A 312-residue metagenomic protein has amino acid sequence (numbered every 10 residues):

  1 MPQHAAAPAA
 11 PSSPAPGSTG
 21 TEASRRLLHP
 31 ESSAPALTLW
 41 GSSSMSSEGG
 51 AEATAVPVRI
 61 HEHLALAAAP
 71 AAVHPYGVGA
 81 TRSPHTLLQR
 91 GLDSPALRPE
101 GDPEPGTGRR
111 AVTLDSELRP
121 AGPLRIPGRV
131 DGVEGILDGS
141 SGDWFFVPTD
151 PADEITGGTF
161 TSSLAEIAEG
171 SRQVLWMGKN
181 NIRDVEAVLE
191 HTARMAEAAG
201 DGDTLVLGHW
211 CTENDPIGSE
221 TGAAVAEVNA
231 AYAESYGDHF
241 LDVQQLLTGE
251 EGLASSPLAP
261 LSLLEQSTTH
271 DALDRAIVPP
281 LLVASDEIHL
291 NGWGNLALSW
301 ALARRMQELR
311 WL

Functional and structural regions predicted by a protein language model:
M1-L28: Short, low-complexity N-terminal tether/leader segments at secretion or assembly junctions of large, surface-exposed
A15-G17, C211-S255: Substrate-gating cap/lid alpha-helix
T21-R172, A223: Serine-esterase "nucleophile elbow" of acetyl-processing enzymes
A23-L27, A36-W40, A51, L64 (+3 more regions): Histidine-centered active-site loop/cap adjacent to the catalytic His in serine esterases/O-acetyl transfer systems
W40-S43, P75-T81, Q173-N181, L207-T212 (+2 more regions): Active-site-proximal beta-strand/loop segments in catalytic clefts of secreted hydrolases
S44-S47, L175-V188, W210-E220, D286: Surface-exposed cleft-lining segments at the edges of enzyme active sites
E169-K179, T192, A196, G200-V206: Conserved, well-ordered alpha-helix/loop/beta-strand core segments that scaffold catalytic motifs
A187-R194, G222-A226: Charged helix-capping and loop-helix junction motifs
